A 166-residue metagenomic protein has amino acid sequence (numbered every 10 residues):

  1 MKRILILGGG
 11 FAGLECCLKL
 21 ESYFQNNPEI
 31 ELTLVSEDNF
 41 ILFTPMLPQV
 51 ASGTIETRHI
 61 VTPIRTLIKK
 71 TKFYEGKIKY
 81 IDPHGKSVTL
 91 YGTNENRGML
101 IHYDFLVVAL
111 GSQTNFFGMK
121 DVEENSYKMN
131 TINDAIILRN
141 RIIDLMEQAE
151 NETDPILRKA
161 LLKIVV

Functional and structural regions predicted by a protein language model:
M1-E75, Y80, L161-V166: Beta1-alpha1 glycine-rich phosphate/pyrophosphate-binding loop at the start of Rossmann-like nucleotide-binding domains
T71-V165: FAD-binding core/adjacent interface of flavoenzyme oxidoreductases
